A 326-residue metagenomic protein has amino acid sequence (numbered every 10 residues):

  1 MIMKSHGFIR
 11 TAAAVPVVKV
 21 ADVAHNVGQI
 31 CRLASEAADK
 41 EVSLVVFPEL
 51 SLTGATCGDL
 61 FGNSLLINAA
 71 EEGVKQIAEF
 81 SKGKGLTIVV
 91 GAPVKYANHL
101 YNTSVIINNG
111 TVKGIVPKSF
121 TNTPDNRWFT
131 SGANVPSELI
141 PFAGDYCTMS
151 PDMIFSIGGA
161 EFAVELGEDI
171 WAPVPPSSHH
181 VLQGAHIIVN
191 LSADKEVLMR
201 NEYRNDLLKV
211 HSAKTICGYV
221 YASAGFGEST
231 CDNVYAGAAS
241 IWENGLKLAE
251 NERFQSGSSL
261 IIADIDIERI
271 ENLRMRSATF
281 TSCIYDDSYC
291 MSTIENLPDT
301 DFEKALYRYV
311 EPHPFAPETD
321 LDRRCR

Functional and structural regions predicted by a protein language model:
M1-R326: Enzyme catalytic cores with a strong preference for nitrogen-chemistry domains
